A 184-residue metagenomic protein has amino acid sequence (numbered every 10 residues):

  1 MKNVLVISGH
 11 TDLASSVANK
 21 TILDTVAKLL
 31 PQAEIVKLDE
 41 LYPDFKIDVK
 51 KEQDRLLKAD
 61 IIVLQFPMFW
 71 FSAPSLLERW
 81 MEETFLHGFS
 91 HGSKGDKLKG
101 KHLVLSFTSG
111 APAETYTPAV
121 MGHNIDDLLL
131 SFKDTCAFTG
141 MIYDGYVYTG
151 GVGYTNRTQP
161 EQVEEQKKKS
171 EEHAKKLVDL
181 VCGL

Functional and structural regions predicted by a protein language model:
M1-A33, K167-E172, K176: N-terminal beta1-alpha1 ligand-phosphate binding loop
L5-V6, I35, L64, L103-F107 (+1 more regions): Structural beta-sheet core signal
T11-A14, E40-P43, A119-G122: Short histidine/acidic/glycine/proline-rich micro-motifs that form metal- and phosphate-coordinating active-site loops
V17-T21, I47, S75-R79: Generic recognition of short, well-ordered alpha-helical segments
L23, A27, K133-L184: Glycine-rich phosphate/pyrophosphate-binding loop and the adjoining helix
Q32-F45: A short beta-strand-loop structural module common to alpha/beta enzyme folds
P43-A59, K169-K176: Glycine-rich, highly charged phosphate/nucleotide-binding loops
K50-K133: Helix-loop-strand module that forms the ligand-binding subsite of alpha/beta enzymes
